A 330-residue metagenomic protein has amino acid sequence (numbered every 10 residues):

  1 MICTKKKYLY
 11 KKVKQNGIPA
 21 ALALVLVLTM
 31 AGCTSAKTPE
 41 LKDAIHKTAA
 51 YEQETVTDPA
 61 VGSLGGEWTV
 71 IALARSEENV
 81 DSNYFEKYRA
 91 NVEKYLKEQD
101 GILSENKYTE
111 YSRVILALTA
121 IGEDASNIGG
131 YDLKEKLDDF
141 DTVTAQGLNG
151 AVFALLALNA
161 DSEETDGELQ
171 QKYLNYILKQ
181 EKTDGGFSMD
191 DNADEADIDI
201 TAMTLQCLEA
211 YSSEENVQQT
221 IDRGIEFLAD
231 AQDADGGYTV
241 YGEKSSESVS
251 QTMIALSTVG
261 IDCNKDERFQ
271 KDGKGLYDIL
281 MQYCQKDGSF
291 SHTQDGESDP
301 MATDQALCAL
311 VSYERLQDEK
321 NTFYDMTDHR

Functional and structural regions predicted by a protein language model:
M1-K14: N-terminal secretory signal peptides that target proteins for export/translocation
Y8-L9, V27, G237, S289: Low-complexity, intrinsically disordered tandem-repeat tracts enriched in small/polar residues
K11-V25: Sec-dependent N-terminal signal peptides
K12, K37-P39: Extreme N-terminus of proteins, especially the signal/transit-peptide cleavage junction and the first residues
T29-G32: C-terminal motif of bacterial Sec signal peptides marking the signal peptidase cleavage site
A36, V56-D81, I102-S126, V143-Q171 (+3 more regions): An alpha-helical repeat/solenoid feature that recognizes helix-turn-helix modules
E40-P59, D81-S104, A125-A145, E168-S188 (+3 more regions): Long, well-ordered core segments of solenoidal/helical folds
G273-Y277, M281, A302-R330: Non-catalytic cell-wall polysaccharide-engagement segments
